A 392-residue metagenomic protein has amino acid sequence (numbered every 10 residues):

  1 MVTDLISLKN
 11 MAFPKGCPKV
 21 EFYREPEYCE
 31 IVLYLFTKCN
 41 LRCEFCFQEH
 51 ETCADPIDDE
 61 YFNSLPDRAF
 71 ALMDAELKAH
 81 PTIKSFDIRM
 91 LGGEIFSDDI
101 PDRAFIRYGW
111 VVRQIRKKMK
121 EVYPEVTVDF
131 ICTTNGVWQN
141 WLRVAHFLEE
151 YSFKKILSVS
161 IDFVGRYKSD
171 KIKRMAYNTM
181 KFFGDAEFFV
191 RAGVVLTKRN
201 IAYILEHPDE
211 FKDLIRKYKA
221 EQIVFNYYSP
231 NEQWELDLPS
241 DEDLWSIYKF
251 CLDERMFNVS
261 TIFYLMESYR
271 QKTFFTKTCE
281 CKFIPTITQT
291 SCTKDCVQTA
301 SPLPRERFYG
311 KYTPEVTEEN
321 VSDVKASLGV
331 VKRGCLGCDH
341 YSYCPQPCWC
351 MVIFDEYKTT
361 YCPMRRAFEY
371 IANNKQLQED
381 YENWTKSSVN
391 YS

Functional and structural regions predicted by a protein language model:
M1-V32, H50, A79-T82: N-terminal [4Fe-4S]-dependent radical SAM core
F22-S64: Canonical Radical SAM [4Fe-4S] cluster-binding loop centered on the CxxxCxxC motif and its immediate flanking residues
C29, K84-F86, C281, G334: Exposed loop/turn and edge beta-strand positions of beta-sandwich/beta-sheet ligand-binding modules
D55-D58, P347-I353, N373-L377: Short cysteine/histidine-rich zinc-coordinating motifs and their immediately flanking basic loops
D55-P56, K154, D162-T293, A300-R307: Radical SAM enzyme [4Fe-4S]-AdoMet core and its adjacent flexible, acidic and glycine-rich loops/tails across
P66-L91, D98-Y228: Radical SAM/AdoMet-radical enzyme domain recognition
A69-G92, Y361-S392: Short Fe-S-cluster ligation motifs
S260-E369: Accessory C-terminal segments flanking Radical SAM cores
